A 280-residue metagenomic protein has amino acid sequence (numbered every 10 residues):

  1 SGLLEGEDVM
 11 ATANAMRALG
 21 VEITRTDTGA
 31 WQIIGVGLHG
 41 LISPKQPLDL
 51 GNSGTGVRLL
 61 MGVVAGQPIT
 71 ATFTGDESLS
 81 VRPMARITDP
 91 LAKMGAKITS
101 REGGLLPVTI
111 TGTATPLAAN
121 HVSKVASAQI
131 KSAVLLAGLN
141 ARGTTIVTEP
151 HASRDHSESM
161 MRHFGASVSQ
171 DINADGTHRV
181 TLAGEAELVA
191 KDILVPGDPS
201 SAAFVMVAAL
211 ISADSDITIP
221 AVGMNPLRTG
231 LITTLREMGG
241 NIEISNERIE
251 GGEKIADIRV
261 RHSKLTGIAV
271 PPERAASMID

Functional and structural regions predicted by a protein language model:
S1-D280: Structural preference for solvent-exposed beta-strand-turn elements and adjacent flexible terminal/loop segments within
